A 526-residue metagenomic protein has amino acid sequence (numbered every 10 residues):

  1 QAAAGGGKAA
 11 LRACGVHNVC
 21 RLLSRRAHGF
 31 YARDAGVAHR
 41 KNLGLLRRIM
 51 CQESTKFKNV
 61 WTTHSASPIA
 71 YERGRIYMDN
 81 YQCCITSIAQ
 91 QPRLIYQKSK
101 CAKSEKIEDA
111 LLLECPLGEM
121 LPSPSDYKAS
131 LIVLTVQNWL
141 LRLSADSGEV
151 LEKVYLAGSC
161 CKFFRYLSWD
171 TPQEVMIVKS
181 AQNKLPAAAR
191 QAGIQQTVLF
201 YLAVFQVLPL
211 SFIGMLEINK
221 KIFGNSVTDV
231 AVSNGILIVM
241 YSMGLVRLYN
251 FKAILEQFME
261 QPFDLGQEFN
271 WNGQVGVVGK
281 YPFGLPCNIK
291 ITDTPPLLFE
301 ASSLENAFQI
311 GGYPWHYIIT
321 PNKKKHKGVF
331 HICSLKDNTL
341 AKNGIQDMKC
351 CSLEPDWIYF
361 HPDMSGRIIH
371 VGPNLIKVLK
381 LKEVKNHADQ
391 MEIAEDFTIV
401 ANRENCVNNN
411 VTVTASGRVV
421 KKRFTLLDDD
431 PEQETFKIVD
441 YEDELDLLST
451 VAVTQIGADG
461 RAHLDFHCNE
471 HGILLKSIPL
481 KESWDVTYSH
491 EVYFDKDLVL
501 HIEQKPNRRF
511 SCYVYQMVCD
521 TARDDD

Functional and structural regions predicted by a protein language model:
A2-A4: Compositionally biased, low-complexity flexible segments
G7-D526: Eukaryotic assembly scaffold/adaptor repeat-domain signature, activating on surface loops/turns that link repeats
